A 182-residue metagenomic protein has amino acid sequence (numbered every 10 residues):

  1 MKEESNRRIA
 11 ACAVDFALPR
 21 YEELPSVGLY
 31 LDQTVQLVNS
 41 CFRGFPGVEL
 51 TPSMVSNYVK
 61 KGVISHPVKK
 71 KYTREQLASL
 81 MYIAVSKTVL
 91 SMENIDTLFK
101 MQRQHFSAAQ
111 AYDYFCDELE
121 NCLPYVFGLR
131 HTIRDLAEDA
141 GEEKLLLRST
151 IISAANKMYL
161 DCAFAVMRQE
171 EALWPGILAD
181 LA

Functional and structural regions predicted by a protein language model:
M1-R103: Basic helix-turn-helix/winged-helix DNA-binding cores and closely related short helical interaction motifs
M101, H105-A182: Intrinsically disordered, low-complexity, charge-dense segments enriched in Lys/Arg and Glu/Asp interspersed
